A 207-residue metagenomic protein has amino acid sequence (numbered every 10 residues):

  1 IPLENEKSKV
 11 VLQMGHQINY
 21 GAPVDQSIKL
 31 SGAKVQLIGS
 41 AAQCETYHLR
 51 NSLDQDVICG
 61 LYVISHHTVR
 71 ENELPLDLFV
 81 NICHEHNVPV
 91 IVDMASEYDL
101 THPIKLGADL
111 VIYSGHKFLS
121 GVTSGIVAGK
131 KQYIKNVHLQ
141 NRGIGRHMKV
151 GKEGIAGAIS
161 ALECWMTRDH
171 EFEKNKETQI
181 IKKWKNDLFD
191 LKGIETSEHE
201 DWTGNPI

Functional and structural regions predicted by a protein language model:
I1-T167, K185-F189: Conserved PLP-enzyme active-site core in the AAT-like
M166-I207: Conserved PLP-dependent catalytic core of the aminotransferase class-I/II
